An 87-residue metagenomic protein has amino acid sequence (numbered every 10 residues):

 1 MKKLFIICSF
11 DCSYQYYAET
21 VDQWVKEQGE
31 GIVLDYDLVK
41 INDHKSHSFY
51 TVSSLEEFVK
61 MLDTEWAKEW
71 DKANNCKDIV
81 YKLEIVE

Functional and structural regions predicted by a protein language model:
M1-K68, D78-E87: Short S/T/G/P-rich N-terminal loop/turn motif that feeds into the first structured element of a domain
